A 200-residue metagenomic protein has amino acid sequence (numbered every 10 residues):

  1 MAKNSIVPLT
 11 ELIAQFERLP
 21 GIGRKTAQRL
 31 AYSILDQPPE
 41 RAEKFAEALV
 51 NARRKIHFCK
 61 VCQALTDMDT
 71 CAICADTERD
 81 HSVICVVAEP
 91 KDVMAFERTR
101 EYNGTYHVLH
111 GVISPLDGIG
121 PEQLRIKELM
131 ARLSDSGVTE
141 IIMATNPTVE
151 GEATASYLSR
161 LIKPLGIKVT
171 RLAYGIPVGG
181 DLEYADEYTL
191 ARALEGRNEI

Functional and structural regions predicted by a protein language model:
A2-L9, R18, A31-V93, E199: Cys/His-rich Zn2+-binding cysteine-cluster or related metal-binding knuckle/ribbon modules and their
N4, Q37, R41, D117-P121 (+2 more regions): Catalytic cores of large soluble enzymes that bind and process phosphate-bearing ligands
T10-A14, Q28-Y32, E43, E47 (+6 more regions): Solvent-exposed alpha-helical segments within well-ordered globular domains of core cellular machineries
Q15, L19, Q37, A52-K55 (+10 more regions): Conserved, well-folded catalytic cores of nucleic-acid-processing and energy-transducing macromolecular machines
A27, D76-I142: Extended interfacial segments that mediate partner engagement and assembly in macromolecular machines
F45, F58, T70, D92 (+5 more regions): Glycine-rich, flexible loop/turn motifs
M130-I142, N146-I200: Long C-terminal interaction/binding lobes of large macromolecular proteins
